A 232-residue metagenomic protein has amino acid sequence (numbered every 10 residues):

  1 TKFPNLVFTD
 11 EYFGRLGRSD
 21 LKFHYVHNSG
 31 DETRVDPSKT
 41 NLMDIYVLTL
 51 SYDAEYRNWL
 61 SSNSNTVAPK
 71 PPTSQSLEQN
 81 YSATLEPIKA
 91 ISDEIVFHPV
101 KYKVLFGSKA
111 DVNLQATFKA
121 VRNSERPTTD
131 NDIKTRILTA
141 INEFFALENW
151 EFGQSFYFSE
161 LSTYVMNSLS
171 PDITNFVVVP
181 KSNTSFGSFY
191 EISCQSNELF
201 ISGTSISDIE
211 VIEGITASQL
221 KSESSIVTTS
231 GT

Functional and structural regions predicted by a protein language model:
T1, L6-T9, S155, L161-K181: Short acidic amphipathic segments
T1-F152, L220-S222, T228-G231: Carbohydrate-recognition loop of C-type lectin domains
R122-T135, S170-T184, F200-S207: Short, Lys/Arg-enriched charge-dense amphipathic segments
S182-T232: In a subset of proteins, long, contiguous C-terminal domains/tails are tracked
